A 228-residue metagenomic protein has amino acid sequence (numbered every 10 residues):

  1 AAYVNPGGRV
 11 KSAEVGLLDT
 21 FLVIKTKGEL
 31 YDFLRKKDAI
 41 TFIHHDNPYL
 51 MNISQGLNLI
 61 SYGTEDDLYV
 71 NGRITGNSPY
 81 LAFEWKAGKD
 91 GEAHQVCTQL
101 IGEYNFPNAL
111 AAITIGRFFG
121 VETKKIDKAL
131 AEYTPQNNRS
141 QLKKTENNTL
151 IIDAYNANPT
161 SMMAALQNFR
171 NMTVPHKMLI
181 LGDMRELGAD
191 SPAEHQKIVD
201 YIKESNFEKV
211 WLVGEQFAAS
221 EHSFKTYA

Functional and structural regions predicted by a protein language model:
A2-T149, V174-P175, D200-K203, F207-K209 (+1 more regions): Acidic, Mg2+-coordinating active-site environments of NTP-dependent enzymes
V23, Y155-A219: AMP-binding/adenylate-forming catalytic core of the ANL superfamily
I152: C-terminal catalytic subdomain
